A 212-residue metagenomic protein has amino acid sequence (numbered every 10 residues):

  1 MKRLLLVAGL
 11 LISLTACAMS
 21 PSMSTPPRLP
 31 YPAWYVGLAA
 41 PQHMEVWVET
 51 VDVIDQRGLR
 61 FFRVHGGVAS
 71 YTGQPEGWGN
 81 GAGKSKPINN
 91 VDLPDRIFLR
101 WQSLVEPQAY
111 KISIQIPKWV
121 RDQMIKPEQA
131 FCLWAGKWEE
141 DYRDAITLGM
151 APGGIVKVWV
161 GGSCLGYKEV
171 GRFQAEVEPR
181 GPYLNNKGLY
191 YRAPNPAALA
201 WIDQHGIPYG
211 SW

Functional and structural regions predicted by a protein language model:
K2-V7: Sec-dependent signal peptide recognition, specifically the positively charged N-region followed immediately by
S13-A16: C-terminal motif of bacterial Sec signal peptides marking the signal peptidase cleavage site
A18-S20: Bacterial signal peptide processing site
M23-Q56: Short, surface-exposed binding/anchoring microloops in extracellular/periplasmic proteins
I54-V105: Tryptophan-paired
A109-Q115: Edge beta-strands of extracellular beta-sandwich domains
Q123-A200: Compositionally biased low-complexity segments at domain edges in trafficked proteins and select soluble regulators
N195-W212: Short, low-complexity, Pro/Ser/Thr/Gly-rich segments in the mature regions of secreted, periplasmic
